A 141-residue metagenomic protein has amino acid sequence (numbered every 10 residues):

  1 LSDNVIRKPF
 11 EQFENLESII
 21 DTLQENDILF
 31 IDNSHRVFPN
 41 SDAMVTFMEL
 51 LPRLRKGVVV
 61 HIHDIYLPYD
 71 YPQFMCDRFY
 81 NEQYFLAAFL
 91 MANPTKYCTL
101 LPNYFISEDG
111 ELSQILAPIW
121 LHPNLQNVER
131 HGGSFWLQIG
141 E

Functional and structural regions predicted by a protein language model:
L1-N33: S-adenosyl-L-methionine
S2-D3, T22, S34-G140: C-terminal substrate-binding/active-site "lid" region of AdoMet-derived donor-dependent transferases
